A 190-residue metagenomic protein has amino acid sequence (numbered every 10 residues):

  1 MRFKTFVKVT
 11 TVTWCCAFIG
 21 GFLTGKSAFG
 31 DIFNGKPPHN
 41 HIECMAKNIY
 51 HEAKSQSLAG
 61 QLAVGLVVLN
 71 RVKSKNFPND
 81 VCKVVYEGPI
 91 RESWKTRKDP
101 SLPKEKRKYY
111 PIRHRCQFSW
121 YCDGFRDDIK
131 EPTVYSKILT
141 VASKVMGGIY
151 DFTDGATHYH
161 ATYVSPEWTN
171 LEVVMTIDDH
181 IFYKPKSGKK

Functional and structural regions predicted by a protein language model:
M1-K4: N-terminal secretory signal peptides that target proteins for export/translocation
K8-L23: Hydrophobic membrane-insertion alpha-helices, especially the h-region of bacterial N-terminal signal peptides
L23-K190: Bacterial extracytoplasmic/cell-wall-associated proteins, especially those involved in peptidoglycan
